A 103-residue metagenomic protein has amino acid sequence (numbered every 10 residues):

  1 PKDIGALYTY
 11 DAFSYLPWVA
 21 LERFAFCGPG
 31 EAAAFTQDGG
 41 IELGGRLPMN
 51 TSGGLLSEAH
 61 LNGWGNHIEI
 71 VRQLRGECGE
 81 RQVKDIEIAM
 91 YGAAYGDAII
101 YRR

Functional and structural regions predicted by a protein language model:
P1-R103: Claisen-condensing/thiolase-fold acyl-transfer catalytic domains that form or cleave C-C bonds in fatty acid
